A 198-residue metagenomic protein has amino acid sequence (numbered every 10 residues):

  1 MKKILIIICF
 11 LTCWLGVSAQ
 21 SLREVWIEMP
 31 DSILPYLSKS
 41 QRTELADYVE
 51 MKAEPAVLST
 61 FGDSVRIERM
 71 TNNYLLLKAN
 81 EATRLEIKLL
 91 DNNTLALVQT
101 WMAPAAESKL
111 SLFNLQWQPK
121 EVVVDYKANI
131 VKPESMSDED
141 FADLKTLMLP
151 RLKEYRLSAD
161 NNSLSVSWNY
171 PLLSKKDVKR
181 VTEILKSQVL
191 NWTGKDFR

Functional and structural regions predicted by a protein language model:
M1-E24: Bacterial Sec-dependent N-terminal signal peptides
Q20-K88: Terminal domain-start segments
G62-L76, L112-V124, W192-D196: Surface-exposed loop/turn elements that mediate protein-protein interactions on large endomembrane-trafficking
V65-E68, R84-L90, K153-A159, L190: Short, exposed beta-strand/loop patches in secreted or surface proteins that constitute
L77, T100-A106, K176-V181: Short consensus segments that form the blades of beta-propeller domains, in both extracellular/periplasmic
R84-P104, V166-Y170: Exposed beta-strand-loop-beta-strand "reactive/processing" segments of non-cytosolic proteins
N93-Y126: Mid-length scaffold segments of soluble, non-membrane domains
V122-G194, R198: Short aromatic loop motif centered on NTY/YTY
